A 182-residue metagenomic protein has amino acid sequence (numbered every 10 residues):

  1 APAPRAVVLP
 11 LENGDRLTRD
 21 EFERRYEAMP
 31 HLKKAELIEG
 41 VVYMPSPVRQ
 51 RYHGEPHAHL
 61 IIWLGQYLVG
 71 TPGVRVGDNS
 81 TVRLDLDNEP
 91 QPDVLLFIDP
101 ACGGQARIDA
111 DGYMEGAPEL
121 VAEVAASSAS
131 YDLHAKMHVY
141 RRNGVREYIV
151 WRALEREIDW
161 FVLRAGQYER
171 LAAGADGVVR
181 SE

Functional and structural regions predicted by a protein language model:
A1-E182: Gly/Pro/Ser/Thr-rich low-complexity, intrinsically disordered segments predominantly at protein N-termini
